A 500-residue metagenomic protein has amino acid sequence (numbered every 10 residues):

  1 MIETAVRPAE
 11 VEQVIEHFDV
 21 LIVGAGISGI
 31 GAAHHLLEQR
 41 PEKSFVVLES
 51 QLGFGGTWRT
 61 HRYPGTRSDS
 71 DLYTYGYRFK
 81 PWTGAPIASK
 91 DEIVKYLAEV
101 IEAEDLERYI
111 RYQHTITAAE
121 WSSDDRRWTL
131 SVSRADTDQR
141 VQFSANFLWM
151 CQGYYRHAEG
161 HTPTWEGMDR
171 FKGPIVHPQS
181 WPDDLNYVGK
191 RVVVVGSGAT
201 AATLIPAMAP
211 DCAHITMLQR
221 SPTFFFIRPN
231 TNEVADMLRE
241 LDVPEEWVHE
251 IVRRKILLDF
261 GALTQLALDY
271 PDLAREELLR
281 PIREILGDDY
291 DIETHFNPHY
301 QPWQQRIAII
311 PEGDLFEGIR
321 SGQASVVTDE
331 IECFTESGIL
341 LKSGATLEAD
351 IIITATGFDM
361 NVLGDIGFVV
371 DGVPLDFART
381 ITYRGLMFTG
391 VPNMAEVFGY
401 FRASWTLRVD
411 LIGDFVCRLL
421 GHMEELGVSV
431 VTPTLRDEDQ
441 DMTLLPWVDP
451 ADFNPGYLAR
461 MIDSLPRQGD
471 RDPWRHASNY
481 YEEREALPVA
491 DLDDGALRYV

Functional and structural regions predicted by a protein language model:
I2-A25, G31-L52, T57, S89-R191 (+5 more regions): Flavin (primarily FAD) cofactor-binding/catalytic cores of flavoenzymes
S50, G55-E99, P222-E284, D288-D289: Glycine-rich active-site loop/strand segments that organize a redox cofactor
S68, Y77, W165-M168, F296 (+3 more regions): Short clusters of hydrophobic/aromatic residues that line enzyme substrate/ligand-binding pockets
D69-D71, V362, F388, A451: A short, structural micro-pattern
Y73, I292-H299, D470-W474: Short coil/turn segments at secondary-structure boundaries
A201, F224-I227, I381-T382, N393-V500: C-terminal, flexible cofactor-proximal segment of oxidoreductases
D259-D269, Y300-Q304, P433-T443: Charged, low-complexity surface segments at secondary-structure and domain boundaries
